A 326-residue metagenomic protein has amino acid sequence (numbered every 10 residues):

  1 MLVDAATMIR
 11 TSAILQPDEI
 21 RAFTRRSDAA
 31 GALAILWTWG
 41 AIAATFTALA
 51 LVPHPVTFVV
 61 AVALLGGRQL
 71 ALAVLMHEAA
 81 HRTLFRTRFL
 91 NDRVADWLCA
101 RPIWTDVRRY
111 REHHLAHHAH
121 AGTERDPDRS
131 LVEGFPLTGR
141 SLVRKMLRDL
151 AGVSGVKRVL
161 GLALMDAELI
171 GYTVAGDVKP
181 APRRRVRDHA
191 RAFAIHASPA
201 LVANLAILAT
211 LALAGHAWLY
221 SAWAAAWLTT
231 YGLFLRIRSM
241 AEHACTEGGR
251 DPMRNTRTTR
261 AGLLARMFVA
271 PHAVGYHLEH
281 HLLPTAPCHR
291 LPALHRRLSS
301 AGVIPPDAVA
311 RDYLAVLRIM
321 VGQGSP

Functional and structural regions predicted by a protein language model:
M1-G66, A100-S221, C288-P326: Non-catalytic, topology-defining segments of multipass membrane proteins
T45, A80, L84-F85, R250 (+1 more regions): Active-site-flanking alpha-helical
G66-M76, D106-R108, G155-R158, W223-P252: Transmembrane alpha-helical segments that form the membrane-embedded catalytic/substrate-channel core of multi-pass
L72-H81, Y110-G122, R238-C245, A270-A286: Histidine-centered catalytic micro-motifs
L75-V94, G122-V132: Aspartate-rich (DDxxD/NDxxD/DxxxD) Mg2+/diphosphate-binding motifs and their adjoining helix-loop segments
D92, D96-W97, G249-L263: Membrane-cytosol interface motif
P182, T256-A273: Cytosolic juxtamembrane regulatory segments of multi-pass membrane proteins
